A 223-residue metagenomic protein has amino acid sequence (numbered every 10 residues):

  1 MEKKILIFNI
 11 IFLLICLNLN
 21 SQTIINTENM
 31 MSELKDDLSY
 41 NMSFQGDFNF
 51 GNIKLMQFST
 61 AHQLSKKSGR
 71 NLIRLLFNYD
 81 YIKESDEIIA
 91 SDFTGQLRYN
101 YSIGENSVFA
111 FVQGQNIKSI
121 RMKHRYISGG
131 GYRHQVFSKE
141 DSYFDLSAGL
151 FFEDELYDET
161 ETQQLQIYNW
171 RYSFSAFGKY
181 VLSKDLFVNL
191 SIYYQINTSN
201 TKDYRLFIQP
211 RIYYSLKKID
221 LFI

Functional and structural regions predicted by a protein language model:
M1-K35: Cleavable N-terminal export/targeting peptides
S32-F48, N71-L75: Transmembrane beta-strand segments of Gram-negative outer membrane beta-barrel proteins
D36-L38, K54-F58, I89-F93, H124-S128 (+3 more regions): Residues that define the transmembrane beta-barrel architecture of outer-membrane proteins
L38, G69-L75, E105-F109, E140-F144 (+2 more regions): Repeated loop/turn-to-beta-strand initiation elements of outer-membrane beta-barrel proteins
M42-G46, T60-K66, L97-Y101, G130-H134 (+4 more regions): Residues on the lipid-exposed face of transmembrane beta-strands in outer-membrane beta-barrel proteins
F44-G46, L75-Y79, A110-G114, G130 (+4 more regions): Transmembrane beta-barrel strands of outer-membrane/channel proteins
G46-F50, S68, Y79-K83, I103-E105 (+5 more regions): Transmembrane beta-strands of outer-membrane beta-barrel pores
D141-D220: Outer-membrane beta-barrel transmembrane domain signature
